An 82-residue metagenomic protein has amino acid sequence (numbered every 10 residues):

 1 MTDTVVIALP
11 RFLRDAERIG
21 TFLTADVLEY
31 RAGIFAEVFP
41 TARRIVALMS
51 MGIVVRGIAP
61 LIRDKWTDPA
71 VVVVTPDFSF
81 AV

Functional and structural regions predicted by a protein language model:
M1-Y30: N-terminal basic/disordered segments at the start of proteins
T4, I45-A47, V71: Generic beta-sheet signal
V6-A16, M49-R56, D77-F80: Gly/Ser/Thr-rich loops at beta-strand to alpha-helix junctions that form or flank small-molecule/cofactor-binding
D26-R31, A47-M49, V73-V74: General beta-strand structural signal in soluble alpha/beta enzymes
F35-G57: Short, structured active-site "lid" loops
G57-T67: Short Gly/Thr/Asp-enriched flexible loops that form oxyanion-binding sites at enzyme active sites
K65-V82: Long, charge-dense
